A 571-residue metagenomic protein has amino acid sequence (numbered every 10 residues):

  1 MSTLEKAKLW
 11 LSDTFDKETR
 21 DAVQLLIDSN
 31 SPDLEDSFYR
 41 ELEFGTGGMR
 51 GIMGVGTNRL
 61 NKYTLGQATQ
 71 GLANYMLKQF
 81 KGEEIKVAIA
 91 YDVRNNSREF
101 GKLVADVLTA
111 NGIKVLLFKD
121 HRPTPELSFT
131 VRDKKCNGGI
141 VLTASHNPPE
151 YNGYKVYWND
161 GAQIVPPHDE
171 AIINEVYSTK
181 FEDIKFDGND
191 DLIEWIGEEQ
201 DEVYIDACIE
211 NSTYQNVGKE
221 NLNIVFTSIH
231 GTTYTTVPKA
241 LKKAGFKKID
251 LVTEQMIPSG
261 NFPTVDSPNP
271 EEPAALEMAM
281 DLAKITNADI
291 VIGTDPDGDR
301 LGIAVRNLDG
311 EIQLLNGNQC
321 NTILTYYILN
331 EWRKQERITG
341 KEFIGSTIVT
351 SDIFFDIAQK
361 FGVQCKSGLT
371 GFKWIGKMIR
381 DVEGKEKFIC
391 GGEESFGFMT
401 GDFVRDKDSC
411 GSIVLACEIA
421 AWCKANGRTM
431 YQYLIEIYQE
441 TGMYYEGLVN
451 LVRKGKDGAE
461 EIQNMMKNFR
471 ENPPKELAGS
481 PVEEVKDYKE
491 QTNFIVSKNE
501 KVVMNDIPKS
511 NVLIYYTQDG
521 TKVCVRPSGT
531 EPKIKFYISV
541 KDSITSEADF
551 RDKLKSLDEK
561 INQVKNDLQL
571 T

Functional and structural regions predicted by a protein language model:
E5-V104, E194-N221, T232: An N-terminal, well-structured beta->alpha segment
W10, T14, S31-L42, N152-A275 (+1 more regions): Gly/Ser/Thr-enriched, mixed-charge loops and adjacent short helices that form phosphate/oxyanion-binding elements
F38-N58, A144-S145, S228-A240, P296 (+3 more regions): Conserved phosphate/anionic-ligand binding catalytic regions in large, soluble enzymes, centered on
E43-R59, G82-A88, D106-A110, T179-I196 (+2 more regions): Gly-rich Lys/Arg/Thr-decorated short loops/hinges at beta-loop-alpha junctions or inter-strand turns that position
A88-Y151, K243, K247-G302: N-terminal small/polar loop signature for handling phosphorylated ligands or for N-terminal nucleophile
F100-L108, Y151-W158, D299-N318, F354: Short Gly/Thr/Asp-enriched flexible loops that form oxyanion-binding sites at enzyme active sites
Y157-K185, N318-K341, S346-I357: Glycine-rich phosphate-binding loop plus the immediately following alpha-helix
K284, A288-I290, E311, E331-R526 (+2 more regions): Phosphate-binding and adjacent anionic-ligand microenvironments
